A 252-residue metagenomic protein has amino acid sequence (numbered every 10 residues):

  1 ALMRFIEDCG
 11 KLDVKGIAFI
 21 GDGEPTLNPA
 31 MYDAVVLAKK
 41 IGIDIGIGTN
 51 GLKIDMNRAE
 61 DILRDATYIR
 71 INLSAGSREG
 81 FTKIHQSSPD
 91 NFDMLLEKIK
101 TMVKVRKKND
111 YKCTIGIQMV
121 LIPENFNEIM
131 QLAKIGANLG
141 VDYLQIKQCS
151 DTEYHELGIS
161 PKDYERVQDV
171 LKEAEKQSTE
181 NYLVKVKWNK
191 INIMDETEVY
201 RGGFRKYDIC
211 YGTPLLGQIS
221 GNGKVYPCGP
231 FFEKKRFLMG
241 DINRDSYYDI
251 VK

Functional and structural regions predicted by a protein language model:
A1, E7, K11, A30-Y32 (+3 more regions): Radical SAM enzyme [4Fe-4S]-AdoMet core and its adjacent flexible, acidic and glycine-rich loops/tails across
G16: Catalytic phosphate/metal-binding cores of nucleic-acid and nucleotide-processing enzymes, i.e., regions that mediate
G21-G23, G51, L73: Short acidic donor-binding/metal-coordinating loop in glycosyltransferase active sites
D22, T49, G221-K224: Residue-level recognition of short loop/turn positions
P25, N50-I54, L121-N125: Short beta->alpha connector loops
Y248-K252: Cysteine/selenocysteine-centered motifs that mediate thiol-based redox chemistry or coordinate metal-sulfur cofactors
